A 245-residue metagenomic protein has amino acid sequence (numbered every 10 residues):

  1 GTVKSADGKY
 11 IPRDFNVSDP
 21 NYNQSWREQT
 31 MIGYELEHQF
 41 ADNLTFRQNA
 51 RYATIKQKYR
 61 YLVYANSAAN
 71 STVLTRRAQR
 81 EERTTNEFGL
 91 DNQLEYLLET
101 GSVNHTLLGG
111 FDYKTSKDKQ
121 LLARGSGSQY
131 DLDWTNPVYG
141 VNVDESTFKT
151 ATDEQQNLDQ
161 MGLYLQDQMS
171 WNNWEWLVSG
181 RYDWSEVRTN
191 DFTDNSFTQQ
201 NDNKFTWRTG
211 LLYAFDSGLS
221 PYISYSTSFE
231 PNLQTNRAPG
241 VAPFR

Functional and structural regions predicted by a protein language model:
G1-G8, Y59-N66, Q120-S126, R188-S196 (+1 more regions): Outer-membrane beta-barrel translocator domains and adjoining extracellular loop/strand segments of Gram-negative
G1-Q39, T54-T85, Y130-A151, Q156 (+1 more regions): Acidic/polar loop-and-plug regions of large Gram-negative outer-membrane beta-barrel proteins
I32-H38, L90-Y96, L163-M169, T209-Y213: Residues on the lipid-exposed face of transmembrane beta-strands in outer-membrane beta-barrel proteins
E35-R51, I55-V63, A214-S217, P221-Y222 (+1 more regions): Membrane-embedded beta-barrel scaffold of Gram-negative outer-membrane proteins
T84-T85, G89-L163: C-terminal low-complexity, acidic/polar tails when present
T85, N104-L108, D112-S116, E154-R245: Structural signature of Gram-negative outer-membrane beta-barrels, strongest in the C-terminal barrel of TonB-dependent
